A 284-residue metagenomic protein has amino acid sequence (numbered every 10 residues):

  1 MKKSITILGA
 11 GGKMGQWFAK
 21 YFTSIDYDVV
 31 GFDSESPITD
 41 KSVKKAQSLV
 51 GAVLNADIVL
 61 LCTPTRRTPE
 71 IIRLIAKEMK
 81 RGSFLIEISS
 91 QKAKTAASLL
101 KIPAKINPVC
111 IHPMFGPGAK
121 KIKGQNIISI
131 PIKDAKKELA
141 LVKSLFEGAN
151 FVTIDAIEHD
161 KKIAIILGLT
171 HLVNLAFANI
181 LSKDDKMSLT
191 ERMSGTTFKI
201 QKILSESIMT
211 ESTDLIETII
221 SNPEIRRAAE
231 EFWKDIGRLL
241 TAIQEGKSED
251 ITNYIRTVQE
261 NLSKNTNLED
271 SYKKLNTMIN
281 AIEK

Functional and structural regions predicted by a protein language model:
M1-K45: NAD(P)+-binding Rossmann beta1-loop-alpha1 motif at the extreme N-terminus of oxidoreductases
K2-K3, S83, Q125: Nucleotide donor/acceptor-binding cores
S36-K41, K94-T95, K137: Short, charged/polar "capping" segments at the starts of alpha-helices and the immediately preceding loops
V43-V50, T65-R66, P113-M114: Conserved SAM/SAH-binding loop
V50-L99: Rossmann-fold NAD(P) dinucleotide-binding segment
T95-A164: Rossmann-fold dinucleotide-binding core
T153-K284: An accessory alpha-helical subdomain
